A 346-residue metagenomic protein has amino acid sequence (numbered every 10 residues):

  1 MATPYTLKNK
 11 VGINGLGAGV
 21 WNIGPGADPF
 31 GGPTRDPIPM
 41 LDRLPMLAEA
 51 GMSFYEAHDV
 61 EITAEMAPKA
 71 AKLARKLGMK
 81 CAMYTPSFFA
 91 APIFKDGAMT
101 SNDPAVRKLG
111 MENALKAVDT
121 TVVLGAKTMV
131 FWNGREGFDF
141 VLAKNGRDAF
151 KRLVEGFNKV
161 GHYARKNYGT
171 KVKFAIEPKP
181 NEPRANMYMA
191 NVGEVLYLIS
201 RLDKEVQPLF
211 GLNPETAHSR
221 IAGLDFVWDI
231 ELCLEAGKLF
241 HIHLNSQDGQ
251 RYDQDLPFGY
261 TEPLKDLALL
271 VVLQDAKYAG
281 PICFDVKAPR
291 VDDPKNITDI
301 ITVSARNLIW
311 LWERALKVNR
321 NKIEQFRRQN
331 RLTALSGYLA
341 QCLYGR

Functional and structural regions predicted by a protein language model:
M1-A48, V141-L142, N158-R165, G169 (+1 more regions): Histidine-acidic metal/acid-base catalytic patches
T3-K8, K76, K80-C81, I93-G211 (+1 more regions): Active-site acidic/histidine proton-transfer and metal-coordination neighborhood in alpha/beta enzyme cores
A18-P25, T85-F88, F131-E136, I176-K179 (+2 more regions): Short loop/turn segments at strand-loop or loop-helix junctions that form parts of catalytic or ligand-binding pockets
R35-T63, L124-G125: Catalytic domains of carbohydrate-active enzymes, especially glycoside hydrolases
P37-M40, M83-P92: Aromatic- and acidic-residue-enriched carbohydrate-binding clefts of CAZyme catalytic domains
E49-M52, M79, T121, A126 (+2 more regions): A structural motif
F54-A74, N133: Glycine-rich, proline-tolerant flexible connector loops at the mouths of alpha/beta enzymes
F54-E56, M83, V130, H243 (+1 more regions): Conserved beta-strand positions in the central sheet of alpha/beta enzyme cores
